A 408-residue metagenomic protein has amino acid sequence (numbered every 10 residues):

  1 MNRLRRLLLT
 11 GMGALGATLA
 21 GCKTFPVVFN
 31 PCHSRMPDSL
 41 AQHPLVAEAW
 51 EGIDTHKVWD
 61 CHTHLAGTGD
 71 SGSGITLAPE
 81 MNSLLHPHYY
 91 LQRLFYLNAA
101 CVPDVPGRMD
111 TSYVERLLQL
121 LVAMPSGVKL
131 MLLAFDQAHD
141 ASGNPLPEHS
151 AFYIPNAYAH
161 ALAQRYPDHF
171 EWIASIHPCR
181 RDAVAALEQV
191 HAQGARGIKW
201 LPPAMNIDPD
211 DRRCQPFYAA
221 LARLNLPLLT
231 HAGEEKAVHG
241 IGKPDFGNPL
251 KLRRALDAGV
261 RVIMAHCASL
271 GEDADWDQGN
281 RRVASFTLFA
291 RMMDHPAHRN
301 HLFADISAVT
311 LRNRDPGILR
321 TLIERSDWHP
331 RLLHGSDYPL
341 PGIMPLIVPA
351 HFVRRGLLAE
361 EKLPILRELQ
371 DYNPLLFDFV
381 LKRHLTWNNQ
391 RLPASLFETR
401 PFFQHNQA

Functional and structural regions predicted by a protein language model:
M1-R3: N-terminal secretory signal peptides
L7-P26: N-terminal export signals
G21-K57: C-terminal segment of N-terminal export signals and the immediately downstream linker at the start of the mature
S34-R35, S39-A41, K129, F135-D245 (+1 more regions): Active-site gating/metal-coordination segments in enzymes
R35-P44, L270-A408: H/E-rich (His + Asp/Glu) clusters that bind or coordinate divalent metals
H56, S73-P145, P155-L162: Alpha-helical scaffold segments that flank or form the walls of functional sites
H62-T68, H231, H266: Histidine-centered divalent metal-coordination motifs
D182-K199, P203-H301, R314-L333: Histidine/acidic residue-rich metal-binding segments in metalloenzymes
